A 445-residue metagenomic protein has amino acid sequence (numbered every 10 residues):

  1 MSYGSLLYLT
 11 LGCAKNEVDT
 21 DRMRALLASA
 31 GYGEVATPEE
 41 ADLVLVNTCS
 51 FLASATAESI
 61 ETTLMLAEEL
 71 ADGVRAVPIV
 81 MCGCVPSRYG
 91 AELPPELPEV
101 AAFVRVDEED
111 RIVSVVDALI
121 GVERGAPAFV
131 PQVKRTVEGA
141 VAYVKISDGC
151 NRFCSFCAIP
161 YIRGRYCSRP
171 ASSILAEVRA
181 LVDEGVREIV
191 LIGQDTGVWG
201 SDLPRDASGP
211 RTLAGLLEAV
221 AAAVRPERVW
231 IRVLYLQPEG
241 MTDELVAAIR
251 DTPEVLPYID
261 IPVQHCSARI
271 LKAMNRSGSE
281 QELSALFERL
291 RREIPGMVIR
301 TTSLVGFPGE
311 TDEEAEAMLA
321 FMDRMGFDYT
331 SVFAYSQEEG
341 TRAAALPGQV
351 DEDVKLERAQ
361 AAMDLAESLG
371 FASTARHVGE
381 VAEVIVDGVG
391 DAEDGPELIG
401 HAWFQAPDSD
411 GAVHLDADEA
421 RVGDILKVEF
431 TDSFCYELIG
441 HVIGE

Functional and structural regions predicted by a protein language model:
M1-W199, T212, E244, I259 (+5 more regions): Proteins enriched for Cys/Gly/acidic motifs involved in redox and nucleic-acid/cofactor modification
L9, I192-Q194, L234-L236, P262-Q264 (+6 more regions): Generic beta-strand/beta-sheet core signal
A30, E69, A101, V116 (+7 more regions): Peripheral terminal and linker regions in Fe-S/redox and tRNA-modifying enzymes
T37-E39, A71-V77, A118-E123, S201-G215 (+3 more regions): Short, glycine- and charge-enriched coil/turn segments that flank and shape catalytic ligand pockets
A76-G83, R88, D183-A315, D323: Conserved SAM/AdoMet-binding glycine-rich loop
C154, I174, L191, V233 (+7 more regions): Conserved, mostly hydrophobic/aromatic
A345-E445: Terminal RNA-binding accessory module
